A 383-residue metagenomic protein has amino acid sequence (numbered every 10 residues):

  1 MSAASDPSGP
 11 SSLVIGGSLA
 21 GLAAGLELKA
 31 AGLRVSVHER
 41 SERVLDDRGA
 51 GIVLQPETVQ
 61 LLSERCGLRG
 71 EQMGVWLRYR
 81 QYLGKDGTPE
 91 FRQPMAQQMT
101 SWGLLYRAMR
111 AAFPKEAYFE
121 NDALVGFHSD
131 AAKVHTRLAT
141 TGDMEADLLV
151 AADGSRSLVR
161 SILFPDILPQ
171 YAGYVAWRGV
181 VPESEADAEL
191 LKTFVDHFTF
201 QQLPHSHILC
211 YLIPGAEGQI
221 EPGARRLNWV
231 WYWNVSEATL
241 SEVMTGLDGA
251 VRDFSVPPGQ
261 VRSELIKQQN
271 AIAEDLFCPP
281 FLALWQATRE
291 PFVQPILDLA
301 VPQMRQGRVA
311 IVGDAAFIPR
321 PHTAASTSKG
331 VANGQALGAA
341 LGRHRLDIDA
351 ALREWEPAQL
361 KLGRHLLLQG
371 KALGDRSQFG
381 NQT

Functional and structural regions predicted by a protein language model:
M1-S12: Extreme N-terminal leader/targeting segments of oxidoreductases
P7, A31-S36, S41-D47, G51 (+5 more regions): FAD-dinucleotide binding site
L13-A30, R34, S41, V150-A151 (+4 more regions): Conserved mid-domain beta->alpha element of the FAD-binding
S41-K115, V125-H128, S377: Active-site-adjacent segment of FAD-dependent monooxygenases/related oxidoreductases
R48-G49, S63-C66, I162-L163, T323 (+1 more regions): Short, flexible helix/strand-to-coil boundary loops that buttress conserved ligand/catalytic motifs in alpha/beta
L68, Q72, T88-P89, A96 (+2 more regions): Conserved FAD-binding catalytic core of PHBH/FMO-like flavoproteins
E242-D298, M304-R305: Contiguous C-terminal substrate-recognition/catalytic subdomains in enzyme active sites
G374-T383: C-terminal domain-closing interface element
